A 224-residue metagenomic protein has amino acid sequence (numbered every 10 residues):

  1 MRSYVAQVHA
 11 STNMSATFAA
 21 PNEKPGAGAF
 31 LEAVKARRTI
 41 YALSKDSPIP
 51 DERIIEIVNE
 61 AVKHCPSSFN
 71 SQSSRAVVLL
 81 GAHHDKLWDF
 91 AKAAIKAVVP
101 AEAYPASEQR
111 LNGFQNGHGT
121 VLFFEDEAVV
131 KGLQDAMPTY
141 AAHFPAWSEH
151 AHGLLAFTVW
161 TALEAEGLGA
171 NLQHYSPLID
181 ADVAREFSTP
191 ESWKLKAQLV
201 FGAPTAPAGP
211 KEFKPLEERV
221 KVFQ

Functional and structural regions predicted by a protein language model:
R2-T120, Q224: N-terminal amphipathic, basic helical "cap/leader" segment at the start of enzyme domains
E60-V62, E127, A136-R185: Small-aliphatic-rich amphipathic alpha-helix that forms the alpha element of a beta-alpha
K86-W88, V129-L133: Short acidic/glycine-rich loop or secondary-structure boundary segments that cap or lie
K92-A93, Q134-H143, F213: Short, surface-exposed, charged loop/turn segments at secondary-structure junctions
L111, E186-K211: A glycine-rich helix N-cap at a beta->alpha junction
G117-F124, V130: Conserved active-site beta-strand-loop modules that form the wall/rim of enzyme catalytic pockets and either contain
G117-T120, E166, A197: Generic beta-strand structural signal
P210-Q224: Phosphate/diphosphate-binding glycine-rich loops and adjacent basic-rich segments that engage nucleotide
